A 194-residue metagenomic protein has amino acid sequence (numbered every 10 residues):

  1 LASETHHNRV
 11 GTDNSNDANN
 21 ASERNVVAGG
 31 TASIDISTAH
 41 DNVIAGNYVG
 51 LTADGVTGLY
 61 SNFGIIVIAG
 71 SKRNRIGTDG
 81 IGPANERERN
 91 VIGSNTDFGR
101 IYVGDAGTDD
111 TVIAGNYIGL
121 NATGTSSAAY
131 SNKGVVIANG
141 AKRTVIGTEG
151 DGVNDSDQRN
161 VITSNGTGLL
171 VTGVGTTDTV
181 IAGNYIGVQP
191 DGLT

Functional and structural regions predicted by a protein language model:
L1-T194: Extracellular parallel beta-helix/beta-solenoid repeat domains
